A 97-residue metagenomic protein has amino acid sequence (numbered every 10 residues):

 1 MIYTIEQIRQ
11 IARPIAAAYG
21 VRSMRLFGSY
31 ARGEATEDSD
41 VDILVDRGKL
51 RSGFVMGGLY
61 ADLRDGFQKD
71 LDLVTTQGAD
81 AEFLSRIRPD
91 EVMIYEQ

Functional and structural regions predicted by a protein language model:
M1-S23, R32-T36, G48-Q97: Catalytic core of pol beta-like nucleotidyltransferases
L26: Conserved histidines in hydrophobic membrane contexts and catalytic metal-binding motifs
S39-V41: Change "...and in nucleic-acid phosphodiester-cleaving endonucleases..." to "...and in nucleic-acid processing enzymes
L44-D46: Short hydrophobic/aromatic beta-strand micro-patches that form the beta-sheet surface supporting nucleotide- or nucleic
